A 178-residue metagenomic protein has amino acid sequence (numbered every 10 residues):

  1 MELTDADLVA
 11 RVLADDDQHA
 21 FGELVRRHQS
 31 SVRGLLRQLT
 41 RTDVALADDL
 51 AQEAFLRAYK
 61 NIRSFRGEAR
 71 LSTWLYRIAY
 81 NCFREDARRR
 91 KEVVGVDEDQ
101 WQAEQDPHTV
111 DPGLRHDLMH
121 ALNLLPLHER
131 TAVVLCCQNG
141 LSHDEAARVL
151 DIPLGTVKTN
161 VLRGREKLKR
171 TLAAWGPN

Functional and structural regions predicted by a protein language model:
E2-D7, E85, K91-R115, H120: Internal acidic/polar
V12, V32, L36, A47-A58 (+4 more regions): Short, small-hydrophobic-rich alpha-helical interface motif
L13-A14, Q38-T42, Q52-R70, R89-K91 (+1 more regions): Sigma70-family region 2
L13-E23, R33-E53, G176-N178: Short, charged helix-capping/linker segments at alpha-helix termini
D15, P112, L122-R130: Short helix-coil-helix linker/hinge
R27-S30, Q38-T40, V134-L141, D151: Short helix-capping/turn signature of helix-turn-helix
K60-G67, R77-E98, R163: Arg/Lys-rich amphipathic alpha helix in sigma70-family domain 2
R84, E129, Q138, D144 (+1 more regions): DNA-recognition helix of helix-turn-helix
